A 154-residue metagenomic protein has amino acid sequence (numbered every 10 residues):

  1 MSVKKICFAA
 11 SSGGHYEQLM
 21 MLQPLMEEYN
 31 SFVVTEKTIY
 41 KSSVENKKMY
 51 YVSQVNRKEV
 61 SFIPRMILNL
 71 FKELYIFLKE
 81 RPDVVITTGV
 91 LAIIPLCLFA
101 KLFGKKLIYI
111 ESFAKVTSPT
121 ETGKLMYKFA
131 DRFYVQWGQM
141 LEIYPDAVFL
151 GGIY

Functional and structural regions predicted by a protein language model:
S2-I6: Extreme N-terminal starter segment of soluble prokaryotic enzymes
A10-S12, N30-R65, Q139, L150-I153: Conserved nucleotide-sugar phosphate-binding/catalytic loop shared by glycosyltransferases and other
S12-H15, K37-T38, V90-A92, F113-T117 (+1 more regions): Short beta->alpha connector loops
G14-E27, T38: Short amphipathic alpha-helix
V60-D83, L102: An amphipathic, basic-hydrophobic alpha-helix
P82-F103: An aromatic- and histidine-rich active-site surface loop
K105-Y154: Active-site-proximal region of nucleotide-activated glycan assembly enzymes, centered on histidine/acidic-rich loops
